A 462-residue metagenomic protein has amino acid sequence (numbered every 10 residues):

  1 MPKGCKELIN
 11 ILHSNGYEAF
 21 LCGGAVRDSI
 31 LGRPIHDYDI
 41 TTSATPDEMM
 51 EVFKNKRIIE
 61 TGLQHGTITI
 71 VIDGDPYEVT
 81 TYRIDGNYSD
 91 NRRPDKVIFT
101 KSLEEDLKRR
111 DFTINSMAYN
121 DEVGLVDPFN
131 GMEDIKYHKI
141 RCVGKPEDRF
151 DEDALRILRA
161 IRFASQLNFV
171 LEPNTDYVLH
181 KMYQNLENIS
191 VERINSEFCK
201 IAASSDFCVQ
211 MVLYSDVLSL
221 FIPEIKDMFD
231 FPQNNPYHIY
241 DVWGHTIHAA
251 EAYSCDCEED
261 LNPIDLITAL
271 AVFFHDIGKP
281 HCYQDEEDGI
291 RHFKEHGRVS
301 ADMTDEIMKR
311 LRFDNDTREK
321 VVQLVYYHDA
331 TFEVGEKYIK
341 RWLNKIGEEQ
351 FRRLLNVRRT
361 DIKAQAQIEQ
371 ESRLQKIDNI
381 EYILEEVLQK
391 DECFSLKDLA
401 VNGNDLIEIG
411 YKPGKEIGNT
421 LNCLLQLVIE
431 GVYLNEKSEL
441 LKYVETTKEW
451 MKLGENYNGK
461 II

Functional and structural regions predicted by a protein language model:
M1-I462: Catalytic cores of the polymerase beta-like nucleotidyltransferase superfamily and closely associated nucleotide
